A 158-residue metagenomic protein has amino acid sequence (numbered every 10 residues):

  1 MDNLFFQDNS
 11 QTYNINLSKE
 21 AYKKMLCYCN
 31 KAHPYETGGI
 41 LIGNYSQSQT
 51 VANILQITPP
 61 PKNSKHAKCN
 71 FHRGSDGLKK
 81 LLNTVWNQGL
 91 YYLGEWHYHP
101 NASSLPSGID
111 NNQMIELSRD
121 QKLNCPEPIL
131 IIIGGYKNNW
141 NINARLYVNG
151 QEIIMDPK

Functional and structural regions predicted by a protein language model:
M1-Y92, N101-K158: Conserved beta-strand-loop surface patch within small alpha/beta domains used for substrate/adaptor or ligand engagement
H97-H99: Histidine-centered divalent metal-coordination motifs
